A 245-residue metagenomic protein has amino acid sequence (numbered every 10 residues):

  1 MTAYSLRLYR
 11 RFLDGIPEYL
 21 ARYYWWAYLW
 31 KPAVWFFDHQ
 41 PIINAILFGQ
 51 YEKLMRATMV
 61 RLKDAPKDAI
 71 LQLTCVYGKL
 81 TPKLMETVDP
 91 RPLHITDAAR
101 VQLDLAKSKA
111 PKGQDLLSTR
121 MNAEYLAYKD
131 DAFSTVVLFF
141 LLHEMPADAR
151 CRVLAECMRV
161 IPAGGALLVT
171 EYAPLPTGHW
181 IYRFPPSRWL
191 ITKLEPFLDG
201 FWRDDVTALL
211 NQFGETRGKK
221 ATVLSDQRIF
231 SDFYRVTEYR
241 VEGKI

Functional and structural regions predicted by a protein language model:
L6-A57: Class I SAM-dependent methyltransferase Rossmann-like catalytic core, especially the SAM/SAH-binding loop
I46-P66, K79, K83: Conserved alpha-helix/loop element of class I SAM-dependent methyltransferases that forms part of the SAM/SAH-binding
A69-Y125: Class I SAM-dependent methyltransferase SAM/SAH-binding core
E124-V136: A short acidic, Gly/Pro-enriched loop at the edge of an enzyme's catalytic core that lines a small-molecule cofactor
S134-D148: A short SAM/SAH-binding and catalytic strip from SAM-dependent methyltransferases
C151-A163: A short glycine-rich, Lys/Arg-flanked "PGG" loop and its adjoining helix->strand segment in the class I
V169-F233: C-terminal alpha-helical "lid/dimerization" subdomain adjacent to the S-adenosyl-L-methionine
V236-I245: C-terminal lobe and adjacent flexible extensions of AdoMet/dcAdoMet transferase-like proteins
